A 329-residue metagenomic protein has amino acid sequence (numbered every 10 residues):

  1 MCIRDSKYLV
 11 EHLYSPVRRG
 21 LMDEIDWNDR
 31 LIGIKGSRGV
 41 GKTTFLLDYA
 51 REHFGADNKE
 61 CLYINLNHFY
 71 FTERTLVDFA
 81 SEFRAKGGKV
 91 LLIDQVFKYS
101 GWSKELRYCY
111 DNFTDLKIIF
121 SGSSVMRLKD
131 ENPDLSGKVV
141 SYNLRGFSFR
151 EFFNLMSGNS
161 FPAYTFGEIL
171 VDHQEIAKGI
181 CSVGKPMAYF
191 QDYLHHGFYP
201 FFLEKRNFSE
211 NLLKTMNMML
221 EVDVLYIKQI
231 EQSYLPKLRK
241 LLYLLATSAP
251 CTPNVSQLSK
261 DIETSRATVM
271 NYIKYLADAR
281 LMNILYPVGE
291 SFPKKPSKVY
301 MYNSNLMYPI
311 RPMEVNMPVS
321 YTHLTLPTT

Functional and structural regions predicted by a protein language model:
M1-D5, T322-T328: Conserved small/polar residues in nucleotide/adenosyl-binding loops
R4-L21: N-terminal pre-Walker A segment at the start of P-loop NTPase domains
I34: Hydrophobic anchor at the beta1->P-loop junction of P-loop NTPases
K42: Conserved lysine of the Walker
F45: Hydrophobic positions on the alpha1 helix immediately C-terminal to the Walker A/P-loop
L62-K86: Short glycine-rich substrate-engagement loop in P-loop NTPases that contacts/grips substrate
E131-L235: Interdomain motor-coupling "hinge/lid" segment immediately C-terminal to the ATP-binding subdomain of NTP-driven enzymes
N211-L324: Accessory nucleic acid-recognition modules appended to NTPase machines
